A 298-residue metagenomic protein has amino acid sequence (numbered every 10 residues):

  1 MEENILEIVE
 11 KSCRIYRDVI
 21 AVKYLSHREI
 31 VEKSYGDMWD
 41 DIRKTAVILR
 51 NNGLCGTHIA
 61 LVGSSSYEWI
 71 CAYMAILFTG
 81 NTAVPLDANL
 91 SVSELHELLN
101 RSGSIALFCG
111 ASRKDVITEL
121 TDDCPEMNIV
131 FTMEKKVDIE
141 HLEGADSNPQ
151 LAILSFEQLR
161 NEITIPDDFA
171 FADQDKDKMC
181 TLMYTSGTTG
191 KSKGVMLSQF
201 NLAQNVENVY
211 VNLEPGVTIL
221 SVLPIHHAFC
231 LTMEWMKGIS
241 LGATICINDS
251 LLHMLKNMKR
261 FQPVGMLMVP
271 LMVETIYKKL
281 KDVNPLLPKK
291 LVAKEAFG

Functional and structural regions predicted by a protein language model:
M1-V22, C180: A short N-terminal helical cap/helix-turn-helix that marks the beginning of AMP-binding/adenylate-forming
R17-I20, T132, I153-L154, N161-Y184 (+2 more regions): Conserved pre-ATP/AMP-binding loop-to-beta segment of ANL
A21-G53, T57-S66, I70-M74, S91-H96 (+2 more regions): Conserved AMP-binding/adenylate-forming core of the ANL superfamily
E32-Y35, C180-V206: Conserved AMP-binding A3 loop
H58, S64-V84, A88-V92, N100-A106 (+2 more regions): A short helix-loop-beta submotif of the ANL/AMP-binding
G63-S64, V84-E97, A111-V116, A243-F261 (+2 more regions): ATP-dependent adenylate-forming carboxylate-activation enzymes
F78-Q158: Structural core segment of the AMP-binding/adenylate-forming
A203-T218, I225-G298: Conserved AMP-binding/adenylation subdomain of ANL enzymes
